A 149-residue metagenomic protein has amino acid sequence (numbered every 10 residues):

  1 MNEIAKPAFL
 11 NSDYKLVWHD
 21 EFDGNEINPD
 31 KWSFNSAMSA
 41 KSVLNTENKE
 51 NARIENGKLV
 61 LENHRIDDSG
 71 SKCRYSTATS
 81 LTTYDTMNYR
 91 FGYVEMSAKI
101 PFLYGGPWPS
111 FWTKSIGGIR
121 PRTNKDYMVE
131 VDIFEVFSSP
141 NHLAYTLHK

Functional and structural regions predicted by a protein language model:
M1-K149: GH16 jelly-roll
